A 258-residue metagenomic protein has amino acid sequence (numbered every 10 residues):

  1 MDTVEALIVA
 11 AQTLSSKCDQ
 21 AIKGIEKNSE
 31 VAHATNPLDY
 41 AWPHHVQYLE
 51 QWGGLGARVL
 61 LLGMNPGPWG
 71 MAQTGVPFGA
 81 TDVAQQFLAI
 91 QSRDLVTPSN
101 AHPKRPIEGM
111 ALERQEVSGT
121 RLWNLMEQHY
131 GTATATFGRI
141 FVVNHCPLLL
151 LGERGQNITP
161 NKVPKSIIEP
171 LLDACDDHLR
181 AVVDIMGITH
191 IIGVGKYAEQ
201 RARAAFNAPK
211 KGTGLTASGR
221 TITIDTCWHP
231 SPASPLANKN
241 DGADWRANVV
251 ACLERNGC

Functional and structural regions predicted by a protein language model:
D2-H190, E199-Q200, T226, P232-L236 (+1 more regions): A polyanion-binding, active-site-adjacent surface
K196: Flexible loop residues that form catalytic and substrate-binding hotspots at small-molecule/glycan-binding clefts
A204-K239: Extended hydrophobic/aromatic segments used for targeting, binding, or gating
